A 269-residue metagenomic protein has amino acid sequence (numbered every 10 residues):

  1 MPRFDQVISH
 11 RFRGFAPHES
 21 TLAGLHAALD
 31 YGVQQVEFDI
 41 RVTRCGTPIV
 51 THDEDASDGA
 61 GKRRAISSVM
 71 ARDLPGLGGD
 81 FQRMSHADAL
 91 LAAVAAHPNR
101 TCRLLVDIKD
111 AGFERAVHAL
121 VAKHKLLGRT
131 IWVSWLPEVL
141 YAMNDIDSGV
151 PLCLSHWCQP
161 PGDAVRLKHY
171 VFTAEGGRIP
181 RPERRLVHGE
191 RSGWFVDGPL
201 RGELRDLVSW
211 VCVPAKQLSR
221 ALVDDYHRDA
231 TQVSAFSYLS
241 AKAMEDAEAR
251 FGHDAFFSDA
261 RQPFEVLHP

Functional and structural regions predicted by a protein language model:
M1-P269: Phosphate-group recognition and catalysis centered on beta-loop-alpha active-site segments
